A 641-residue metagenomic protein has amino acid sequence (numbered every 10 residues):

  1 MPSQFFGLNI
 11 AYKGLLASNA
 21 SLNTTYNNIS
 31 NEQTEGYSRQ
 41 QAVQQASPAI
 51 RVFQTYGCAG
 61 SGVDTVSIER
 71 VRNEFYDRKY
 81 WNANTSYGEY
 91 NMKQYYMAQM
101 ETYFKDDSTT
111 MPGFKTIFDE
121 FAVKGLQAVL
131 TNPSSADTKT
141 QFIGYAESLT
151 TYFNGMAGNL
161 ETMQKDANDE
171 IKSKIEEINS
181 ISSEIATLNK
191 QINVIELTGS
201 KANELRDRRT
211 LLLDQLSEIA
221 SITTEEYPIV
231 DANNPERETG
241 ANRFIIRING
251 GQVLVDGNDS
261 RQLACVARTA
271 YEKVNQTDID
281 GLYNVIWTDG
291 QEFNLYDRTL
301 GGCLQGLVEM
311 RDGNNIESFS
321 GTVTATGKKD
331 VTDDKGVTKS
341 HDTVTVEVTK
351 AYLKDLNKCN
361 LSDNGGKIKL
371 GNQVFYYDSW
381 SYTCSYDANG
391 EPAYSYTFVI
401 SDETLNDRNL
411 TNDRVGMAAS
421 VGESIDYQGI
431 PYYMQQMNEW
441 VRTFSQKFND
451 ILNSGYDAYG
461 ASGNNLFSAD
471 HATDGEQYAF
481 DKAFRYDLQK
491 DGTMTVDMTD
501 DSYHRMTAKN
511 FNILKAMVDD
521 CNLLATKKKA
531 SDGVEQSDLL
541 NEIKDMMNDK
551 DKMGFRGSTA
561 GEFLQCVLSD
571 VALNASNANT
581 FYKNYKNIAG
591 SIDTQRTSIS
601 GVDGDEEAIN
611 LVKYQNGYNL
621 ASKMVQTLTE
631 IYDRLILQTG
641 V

Functional and structural regions predicted by a protein language model:
M1-V641: Structural signature of extracellular appendage/secretion-system components
